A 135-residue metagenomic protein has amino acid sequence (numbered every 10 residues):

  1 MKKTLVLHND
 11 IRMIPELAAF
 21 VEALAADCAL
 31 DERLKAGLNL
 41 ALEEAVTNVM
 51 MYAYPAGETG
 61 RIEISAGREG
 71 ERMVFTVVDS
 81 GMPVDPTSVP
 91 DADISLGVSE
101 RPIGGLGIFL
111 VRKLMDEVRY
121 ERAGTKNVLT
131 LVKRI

Functional and structural regions predicted by a protein language model:
M1-L5, N9-I11, R112-I135: Flexible, glycine-/charge-rich segments associated with ATP-binding catalytic modules
V21-E43, E100-P102: Conserved short strand/loop->alpha-helix "switch" segment adjacent to the catalytic nucleotide/phosphoryl-transfer site
E43-E44, N48, K113: Conserved polar catalytic motif of the HATPase_c/GHKL fold
V49-A53: Short helix-loop "hinge" at the ATP-lid/N-box region of the Bergerat-fold HATPase_c
T59-G67: A conserved short beta-strand within the histidine kinase catalytic ATPase domain
G67-F75: Short beta-strand-loop-beta element adjacent to the nucleotide/active-site pocket used for signaling
F75-I103: Glycine-rich/acidic phosphate-handling loop/turn and adjacent ATP-lid/helix of nucleotide-binding kinase/ATPase domains
E100-M115: Glycine-rich phosphate-binding loop
